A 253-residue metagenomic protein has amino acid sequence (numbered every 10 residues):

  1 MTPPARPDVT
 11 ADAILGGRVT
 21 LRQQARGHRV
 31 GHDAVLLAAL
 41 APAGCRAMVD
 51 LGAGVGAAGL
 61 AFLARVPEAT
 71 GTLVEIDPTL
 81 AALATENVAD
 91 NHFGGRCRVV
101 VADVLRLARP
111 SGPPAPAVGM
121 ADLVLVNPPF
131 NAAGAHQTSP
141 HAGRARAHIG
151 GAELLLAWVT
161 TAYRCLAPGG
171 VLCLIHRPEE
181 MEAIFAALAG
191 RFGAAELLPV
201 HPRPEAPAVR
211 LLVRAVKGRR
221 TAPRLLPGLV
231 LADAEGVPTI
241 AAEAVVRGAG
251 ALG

Functional and structural regions predicted by a protein language model:
R26, V30, A152-A208: Conserved Class I SAM-dependent methyltransferase catalytic core
C45-G54: Conserved class I S-adenosyl-L-methionine
V55-E68: Conserved SAM-binding loop of SAM-dependent methyltransferases across substrates and taxa, primarily the Class I
T70-E75: Conserved SAM-binding motif I beta-strand of class I
A84-T85: Conserved SAM-binding loop
P110-L123: A short acidic, Gly/Pro-enriched loop at the edge of an enzyme's catalytic core that lines a small-molecule cofactor
P128-A157: Mobile active-site "lid"/loop adjacent to the S-adenosyl-L-methionine
P207-G253: SAM/dcSAM-binding transferase cores
